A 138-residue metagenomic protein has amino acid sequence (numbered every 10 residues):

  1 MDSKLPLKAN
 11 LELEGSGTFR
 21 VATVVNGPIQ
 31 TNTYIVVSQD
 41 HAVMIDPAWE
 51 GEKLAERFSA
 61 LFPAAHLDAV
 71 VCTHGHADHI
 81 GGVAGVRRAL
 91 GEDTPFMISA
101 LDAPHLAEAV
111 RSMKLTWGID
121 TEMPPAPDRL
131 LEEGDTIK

Functional and structural regions predicted by a protein language model:
L5, T18, P28-Q30, M123-P125 (+1 more regions): Residues that act as N-cap/strand-start positions at coil-to-secondary-structure junctions
L5-G15, E132, I137: A short, surface-exposed loop/turn module that caps and links secondary-structure elements
A9-A65: Conserved beta-strand hairpin/beta-sheet module of binuclear metal-dependent hydrolase folds, prominently
E50-K53, F58-I137: Active-site HxH/HxHxD metal-binding segment of metal-dependent hydrolases
